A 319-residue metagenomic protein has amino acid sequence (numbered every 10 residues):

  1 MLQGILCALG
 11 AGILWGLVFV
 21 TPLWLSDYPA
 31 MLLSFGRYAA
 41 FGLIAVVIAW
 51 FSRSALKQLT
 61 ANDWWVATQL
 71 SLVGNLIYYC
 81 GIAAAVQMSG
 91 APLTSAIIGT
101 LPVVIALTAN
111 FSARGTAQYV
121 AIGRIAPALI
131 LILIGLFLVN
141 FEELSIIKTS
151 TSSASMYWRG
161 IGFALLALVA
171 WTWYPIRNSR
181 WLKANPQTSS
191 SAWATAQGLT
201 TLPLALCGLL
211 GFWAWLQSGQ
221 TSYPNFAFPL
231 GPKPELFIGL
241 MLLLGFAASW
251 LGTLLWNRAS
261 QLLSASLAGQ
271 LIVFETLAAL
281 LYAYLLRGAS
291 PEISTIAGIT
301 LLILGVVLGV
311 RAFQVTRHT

Functional and structural regions predicted by a protein language model:
M1-F35, L72, L133-G135, I147-L182 (+1 more regions): Glycine-/small-residue-enriched transmembrane alpha-helix faces in small-molecule transporters and effluxers
A8, N62-Q69, Q118-I132, T188-A196: Cytoplasmic-side transmembrane-helix entry/capping segments in multi-pass membrane proteins
L14-F19, W50-I98, F137-L138, G245-L263: Specific transmembrane alpha-helical segments of multi-pass solute transporters/efflux pumps, especially DMT/EamA
V20-P29, Q87, N140-M156, A184 (+2 more regions): Membrane-interface helix termini and inter-helical loops of multi-pass transporters
D27-I77, P102-A109, A167-R177, A194-W215 (+1 more regions): Transmembrane alpha-helices of multi-pass small-molecule transport proteins
Y38, G115-T116, A265-T319: C-terminal-most transmembrane helix of multi-pass membrane proteins
A45, A49, V120-E143, S294-A312: Hydrophobic transmembrane alpha-helices of multi-pass small-molecule transport proteins
I48-S52, L101-P127, L277-I296: C-terminal transmembrane-helix exit sites in multi-pass transporters
